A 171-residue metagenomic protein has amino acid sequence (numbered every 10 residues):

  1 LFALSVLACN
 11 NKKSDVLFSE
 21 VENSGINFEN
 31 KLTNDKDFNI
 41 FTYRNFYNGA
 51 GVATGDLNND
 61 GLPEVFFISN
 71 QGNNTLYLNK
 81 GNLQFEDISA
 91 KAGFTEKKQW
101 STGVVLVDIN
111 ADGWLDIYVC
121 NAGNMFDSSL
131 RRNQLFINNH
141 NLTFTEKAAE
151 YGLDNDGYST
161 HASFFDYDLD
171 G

Functional and structural regions predicted by a protein language model:
L1-L7: Sec-dependent bacterial lipoprotein signal peptides
C9-G171: Acidic, glycine/proline-rich Ca2+-coordinating loop motifs
